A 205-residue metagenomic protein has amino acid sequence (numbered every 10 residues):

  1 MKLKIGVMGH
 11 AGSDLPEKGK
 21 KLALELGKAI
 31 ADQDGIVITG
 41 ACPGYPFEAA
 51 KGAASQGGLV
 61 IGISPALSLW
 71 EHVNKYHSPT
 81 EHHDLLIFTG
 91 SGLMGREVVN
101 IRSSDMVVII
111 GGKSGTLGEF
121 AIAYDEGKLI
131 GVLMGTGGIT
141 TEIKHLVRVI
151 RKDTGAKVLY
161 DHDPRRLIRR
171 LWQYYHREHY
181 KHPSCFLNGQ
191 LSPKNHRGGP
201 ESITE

Functional and structural regions predicted by a protein language model:
M1-E17, G27-Q33: Generic N-terminal amphipathic, Lys/Arg-enriched alpha-helix
S13, K21-K28, P43-G111, G115-F120: Acidic/glycine-enriched connector segments
Q33, G40-A41, I63, I110 (+2 more regions): Structural motif
S68-W70, Y76-T80, G131-T154, V158: Amphipathic, Lys/Arg-enriched alpha-helical "gate/interface" segment within cytosolic domains that mediates
L86-S91, G155-R170: Short acidic-hydrophobic, aromatic-tinged amphipathic segments that line or gate anion-handling sites
T89-G135, R177-K194: Active-site/ligand-binding-proximal alpha/beta "capping" segment
R197-E205: Short, low-complexity, charge-dense intrinsically disordered segments
